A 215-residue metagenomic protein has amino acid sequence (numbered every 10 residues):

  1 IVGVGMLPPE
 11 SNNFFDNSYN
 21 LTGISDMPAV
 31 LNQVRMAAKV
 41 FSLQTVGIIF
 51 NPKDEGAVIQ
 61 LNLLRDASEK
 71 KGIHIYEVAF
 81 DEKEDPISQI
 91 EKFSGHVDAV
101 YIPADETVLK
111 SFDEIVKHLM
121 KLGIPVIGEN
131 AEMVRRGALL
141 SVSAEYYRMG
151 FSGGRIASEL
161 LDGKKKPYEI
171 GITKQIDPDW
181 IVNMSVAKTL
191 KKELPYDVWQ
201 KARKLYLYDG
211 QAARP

Functional and structural regions predicted by a protein language model:
I1-P215: Short hydrophobic alpha-helices and adjacent helix-cap/hinge residues
